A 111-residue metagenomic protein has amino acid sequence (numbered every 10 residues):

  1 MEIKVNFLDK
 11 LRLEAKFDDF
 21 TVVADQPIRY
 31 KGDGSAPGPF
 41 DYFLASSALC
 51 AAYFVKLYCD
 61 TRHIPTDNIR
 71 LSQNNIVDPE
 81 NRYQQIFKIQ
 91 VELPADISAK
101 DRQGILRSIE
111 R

Functional and structural regions predicted by a protein language model:
M1-A45, V55-R111: Extended beta-strand/beta-hairpin segments
S47-A51: Alpha-helical metal-binding/catalytic segments enriched in His/Glu/Asp
